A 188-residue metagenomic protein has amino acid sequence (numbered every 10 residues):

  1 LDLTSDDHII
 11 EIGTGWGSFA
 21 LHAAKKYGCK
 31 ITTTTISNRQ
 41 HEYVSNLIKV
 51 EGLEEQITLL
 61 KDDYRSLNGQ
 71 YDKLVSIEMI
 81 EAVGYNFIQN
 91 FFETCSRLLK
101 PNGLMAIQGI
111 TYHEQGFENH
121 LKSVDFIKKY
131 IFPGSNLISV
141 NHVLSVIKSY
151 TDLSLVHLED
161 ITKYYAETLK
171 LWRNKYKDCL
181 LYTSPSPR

Functional and structural regions predicted by a protein language model:
D6-G13: Conserved class I S-adenosyl-L-methionine
S18-Y27: Conserved SAM-binding loop of SAM-dependent methyltransferases across substrates and taxa, primarily the Class I
R65-L74: A short acidic, Gly/Pro-enriched loop at the edge of an enzyme's catalytic core that lines a small-molecule cofactor
Q89-P101: A short glycine-rich, Lys/Arg-flanked "PGG" loop and its adjoining helix->strand segment in the class I
N102-G109: Conserved beta-strand signature within the Rossmann-like core of class I S-adenosyl-L-methionine
G116-P133: Short, glycine-/aromatic-enriched active-site segment of Class I SAM-dependent methyltransferases
N136-T151: Short alpha-helix
Y182-P187: Conserved small/polar residues in nucleotide/adenosyl-binding loops
